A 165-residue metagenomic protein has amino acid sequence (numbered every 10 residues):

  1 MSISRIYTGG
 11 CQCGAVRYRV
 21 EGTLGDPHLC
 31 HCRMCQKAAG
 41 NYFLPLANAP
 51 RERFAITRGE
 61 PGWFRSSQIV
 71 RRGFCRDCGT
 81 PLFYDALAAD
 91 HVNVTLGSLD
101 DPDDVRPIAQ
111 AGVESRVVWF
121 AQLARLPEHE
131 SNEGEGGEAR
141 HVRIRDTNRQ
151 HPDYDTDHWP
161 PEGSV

Functional and structural regions predicted by a protein language model:
M1-V165: A short Gly-Trp-Pro
